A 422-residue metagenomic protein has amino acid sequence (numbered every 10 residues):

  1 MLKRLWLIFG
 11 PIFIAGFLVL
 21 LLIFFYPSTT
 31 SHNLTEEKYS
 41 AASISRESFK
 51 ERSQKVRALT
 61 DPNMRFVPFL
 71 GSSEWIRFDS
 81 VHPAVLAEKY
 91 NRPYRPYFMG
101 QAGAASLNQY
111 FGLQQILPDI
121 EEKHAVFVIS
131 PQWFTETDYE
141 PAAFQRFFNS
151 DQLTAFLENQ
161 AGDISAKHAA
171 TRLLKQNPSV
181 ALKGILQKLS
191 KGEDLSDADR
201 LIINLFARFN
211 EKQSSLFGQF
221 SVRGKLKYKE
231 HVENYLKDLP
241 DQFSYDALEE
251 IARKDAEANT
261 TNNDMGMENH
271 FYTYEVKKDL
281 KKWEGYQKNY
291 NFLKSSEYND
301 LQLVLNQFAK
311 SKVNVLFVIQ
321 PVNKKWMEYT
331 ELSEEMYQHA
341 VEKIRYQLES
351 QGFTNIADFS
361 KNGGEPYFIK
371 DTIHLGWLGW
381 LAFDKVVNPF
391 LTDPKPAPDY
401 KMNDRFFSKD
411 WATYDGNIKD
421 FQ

Functional and structural regions predicted by a protein language model:
W6-P27: Hydrophobic membrane-insertion alpha-helices, especially the h-region of bacterial N-terminal signal peptides
T30-Y94, F111-G112: Membrane/wall-proximal cationic-aromatic binding patches
E36, F156-D300, M402-Q422: Secreted/periplasmic serine-hydrolase-like ester/acetyl group-modifying domain
M64-F66, Y94, E121-H124, K310-V315 (+1 more regions): Loop/turn elements at helix/coil->beta-strand transitions in domains of secreted/extracellular proteins
G71-S72, F127-Q132, Y272-D279, V318-N323 (+1 more regions): Short loop/turn segments at strand-loop or loop-helix junctions that form parts of catalytic or ligand-binding pockets
E74-S165: Membrane-embedded segments
E88, W283, L293-N299, V304-Y367: Extended hydrophobic/aromatic segments used for targeting, binding, or gating
M99-Q101, E335-M336, E342-Q422: C-terminal regions of proteins
